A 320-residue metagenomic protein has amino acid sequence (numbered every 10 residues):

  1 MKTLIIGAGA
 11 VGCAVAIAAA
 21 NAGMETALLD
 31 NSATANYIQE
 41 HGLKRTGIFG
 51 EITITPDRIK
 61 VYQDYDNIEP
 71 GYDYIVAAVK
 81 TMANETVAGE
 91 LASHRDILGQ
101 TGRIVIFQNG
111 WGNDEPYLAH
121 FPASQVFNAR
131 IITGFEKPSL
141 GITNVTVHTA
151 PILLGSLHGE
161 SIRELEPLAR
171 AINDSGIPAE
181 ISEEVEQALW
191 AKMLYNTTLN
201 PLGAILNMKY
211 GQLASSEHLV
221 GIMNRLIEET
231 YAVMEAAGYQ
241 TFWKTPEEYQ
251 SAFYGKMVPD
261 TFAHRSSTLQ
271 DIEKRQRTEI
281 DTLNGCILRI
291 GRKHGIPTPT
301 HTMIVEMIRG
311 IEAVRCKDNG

Functional and structural regions predicted by a protein language model:
M1-I54: NAD(P)+-binding Rossmann beta1-loop-alpha1 motif at the extreme N-terminus of oxidoreductases
T55-I142: Rossmann-like NAD(P)(H) cofactor-binding subdomain of soluble oxidoreductases
D96-L98, T143-L153, A204-L213, H264-K274: Helix-loop-beta segment of a Rossmann-like dinucleotide-binding subdomain
N109-A188: Rossmann-fold dinucleotide-binding core
E186-A214, H218-Y231: Active-site-proximal catalytic alpha-helix in oxidoreductases
N224-G320: NAD(P)-dependent Rossmann-like dehydrogenase/reductase catalytic/cofactor-binding core
